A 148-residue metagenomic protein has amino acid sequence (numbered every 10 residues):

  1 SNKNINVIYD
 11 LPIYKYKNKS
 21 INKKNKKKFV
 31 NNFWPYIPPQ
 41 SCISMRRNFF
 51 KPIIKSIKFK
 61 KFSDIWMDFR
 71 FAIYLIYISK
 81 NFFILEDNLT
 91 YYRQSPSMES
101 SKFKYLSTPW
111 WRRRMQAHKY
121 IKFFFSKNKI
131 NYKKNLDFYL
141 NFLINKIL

Functional and structural regions predicted by a protein language model:
S1-I21: Conserved donor NDP-sugar-binding/catalytic core segment of glycosyltransferases
N2, S107-T108, N135: Polar helix-capping/helix-linker motif
D10, K23-Y105: Conserved nucleotide-sugar donor-binding catalytic segment
K17-S20, Q94, F142-I147: Short, solvent-exposed polar/charged micro-motifs at secondary-structure junctions
I53-D64, R112-R113, Y132-F142: Short secondary-structure transition/capping segments
Y91-P96, S101-I130: Catalytic core of nucleotide-sugar-dependent glycosyltransferases
K119-L148: Membrane-interface aromatic/basic loop that binds lipid-linked glycans or pyrophosphate carriers, typified by
